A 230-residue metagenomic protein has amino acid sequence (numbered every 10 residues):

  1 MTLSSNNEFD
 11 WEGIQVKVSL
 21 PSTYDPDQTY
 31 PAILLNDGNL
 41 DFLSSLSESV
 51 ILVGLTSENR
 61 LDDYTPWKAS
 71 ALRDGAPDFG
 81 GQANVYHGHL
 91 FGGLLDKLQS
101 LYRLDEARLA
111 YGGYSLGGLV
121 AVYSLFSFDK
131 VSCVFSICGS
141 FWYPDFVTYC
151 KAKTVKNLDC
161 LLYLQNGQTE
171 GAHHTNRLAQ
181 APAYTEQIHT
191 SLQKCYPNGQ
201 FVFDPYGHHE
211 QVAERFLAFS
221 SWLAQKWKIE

Functional and structural regions predicted by a protein language model:
M1-Y30, G199: A domain-start/cap signature at the N-terminus of enzymes
I14-Q15, D27-G93, K97-L101: Serine-hydrolase catalytic machinery in alpha/beta-hydrolase-like enzymes
L34, I51-L55, F135, Y163-Q165 (+1 more regions): Hydrophobic/aromatic beta-strand patches that form the interior of the parallel beta-sheet core in alpha/beta enzyme
Y86, S115-G118: Active-site loop->helix "elbow" adjoining a glycine-rich segment at hydrolase catalytic centers
R103-Y114, V134: Alpha/beta-hydrolase fold nucleophile elbow
G118-F128: Short glycine-enriched nucleophile-adjacent loop and the immediately C-terminal alpha-helix near the catalytic center
K130-F141: A conserved short beta-strand
F141-L223: The feature captures the conserved acid-bearing segment of alpha/beta-hydrolase catalytic domains
